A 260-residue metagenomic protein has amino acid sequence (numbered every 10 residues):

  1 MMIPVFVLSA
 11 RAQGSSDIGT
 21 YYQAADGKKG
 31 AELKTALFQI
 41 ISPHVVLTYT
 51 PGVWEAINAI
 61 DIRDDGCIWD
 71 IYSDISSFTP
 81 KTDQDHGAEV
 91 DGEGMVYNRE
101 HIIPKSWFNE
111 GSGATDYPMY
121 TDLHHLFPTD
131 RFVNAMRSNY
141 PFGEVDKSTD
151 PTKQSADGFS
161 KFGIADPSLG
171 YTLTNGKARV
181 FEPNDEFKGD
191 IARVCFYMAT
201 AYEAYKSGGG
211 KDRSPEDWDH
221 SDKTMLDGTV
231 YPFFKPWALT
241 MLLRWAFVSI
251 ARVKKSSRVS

Functional and structural regions predicted by a protein language model:
M1-F6: Bacterial N-terminal signal peptides
L8, Q23-A24, P51, A56 (+6 more regions): Intrinsically disordered, low-complexity regions enriched in small/polar residues
A10, S15, D26, D83 (+2 more regions): Compositionally biased, low-complexity repeat tracts
R11-F78: N-terminal module-boundary/linker segments of secreted carbohydrate-active enzymes
Y49-W54, T79-H86, E110-G111, T174-R179: Short amphipathic alpha-helical surface micro-motifs
I75-V96: Short, His- and charge-rich active-site/binding loops that engage polyanionic ligands
E89-N98, K105-S260: Domain-level detector of nuclease and nuclease-like folds in predominantly extracellular/periplasmic contexts
